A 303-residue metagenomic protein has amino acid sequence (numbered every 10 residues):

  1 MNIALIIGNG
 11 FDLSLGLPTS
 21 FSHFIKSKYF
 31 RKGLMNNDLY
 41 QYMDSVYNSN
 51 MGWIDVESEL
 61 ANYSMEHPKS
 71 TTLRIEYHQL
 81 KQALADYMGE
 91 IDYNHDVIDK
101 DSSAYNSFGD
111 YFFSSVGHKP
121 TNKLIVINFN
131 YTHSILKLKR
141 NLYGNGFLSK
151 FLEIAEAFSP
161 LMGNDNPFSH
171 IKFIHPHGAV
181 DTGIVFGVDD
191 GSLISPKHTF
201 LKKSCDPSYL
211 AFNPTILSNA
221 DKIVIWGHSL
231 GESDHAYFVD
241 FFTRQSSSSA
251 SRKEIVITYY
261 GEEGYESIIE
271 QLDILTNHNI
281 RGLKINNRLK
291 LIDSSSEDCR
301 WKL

Functional and structural regions predicted by a protein language model:
M1-L15, F212-L303: SIR2/sirtuin-family catalytic core signature
M1-M35: An N-terminal structural lobe/cap that precedes and organizes the functional/catalytic core across diverse proteins
P18-K26, R140-G146, G191, V239-F241 (+1 more regions): Short secondary-structure boundary/capping segments
K28, F112-V116, L138-L142, Q245 (+2 more regions): Hydrophobic, Leu/Ile/Phe/Ala-enriched alpha-helical segments that form helix-helix packing faces
Y29-Y42, S251-E263: Short, conserved aromatic-histidine micro-motifs
G33-F212, N219: Extended, H/D-rich, highly charged conserved domains that either
